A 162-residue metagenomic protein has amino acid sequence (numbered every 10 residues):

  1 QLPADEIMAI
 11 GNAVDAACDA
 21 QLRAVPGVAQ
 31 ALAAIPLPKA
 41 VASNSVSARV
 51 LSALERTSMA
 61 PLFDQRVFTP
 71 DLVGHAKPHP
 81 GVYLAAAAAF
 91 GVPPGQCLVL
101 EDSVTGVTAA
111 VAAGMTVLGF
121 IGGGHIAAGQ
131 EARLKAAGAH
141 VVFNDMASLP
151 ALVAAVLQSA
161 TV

Functional and structural regions predicted by a protein language model:
Q1-Q30: Metal-dependent phosphoesterase signature
D5, D19, A29-A33, L37 (+1 more regions): Asp-based, Mg2+/Mn2+-dependent phosphohydrolase catalytic module
A40: Thiol/selenol-based redox catalytic cores and closely related redox-interacting motifs
